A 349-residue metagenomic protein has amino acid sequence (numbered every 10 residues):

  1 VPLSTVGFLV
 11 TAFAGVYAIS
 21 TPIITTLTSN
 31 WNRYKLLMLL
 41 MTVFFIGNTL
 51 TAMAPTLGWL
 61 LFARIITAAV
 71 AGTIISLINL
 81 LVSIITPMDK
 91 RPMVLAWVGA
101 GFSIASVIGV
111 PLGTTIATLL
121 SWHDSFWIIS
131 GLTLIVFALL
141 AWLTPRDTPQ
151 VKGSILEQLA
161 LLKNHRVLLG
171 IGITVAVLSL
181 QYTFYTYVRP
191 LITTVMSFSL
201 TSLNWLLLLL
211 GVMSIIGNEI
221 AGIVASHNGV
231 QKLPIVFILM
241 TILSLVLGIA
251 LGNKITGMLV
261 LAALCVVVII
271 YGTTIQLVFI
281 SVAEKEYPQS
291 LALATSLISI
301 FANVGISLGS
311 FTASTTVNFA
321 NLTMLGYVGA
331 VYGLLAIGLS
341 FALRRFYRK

Functional and structural regions predicted by a protein language model:
I19-P55: Conserved MFS/SLC helix-loop-helix module at the cytosolic interface between two early adjacent transmembrane helices
T21-N32, N218-G229, V317: Helix-to-loop junctions at the C-terminal end of transmembrane segments in multipass secondary transporters
N32, M53-W59, V70, S197 (+1 more regions): Helix-breaking motifs and short loop linkers at transmembrane-helix boundaries and internal kinks in secondary membrane
G47-L50, G58-T67, I255-A263: Paired small-residue
L57, A63-F102: Cytoplasmic helix-loop-helix junction between adjacent transmembrane helices in 12-TM secondary transporters
W59, P87-T144, Y187-T194: Helix-loop-helix hairpin linking two adjacent transmembrane segments in secondary transporters
L168-L208: Extracytoplasmic gate region of multi-pass secondary transporters
V282-A320: A late C-terminal transmembrane helix in Major Facilitator Superfamily
